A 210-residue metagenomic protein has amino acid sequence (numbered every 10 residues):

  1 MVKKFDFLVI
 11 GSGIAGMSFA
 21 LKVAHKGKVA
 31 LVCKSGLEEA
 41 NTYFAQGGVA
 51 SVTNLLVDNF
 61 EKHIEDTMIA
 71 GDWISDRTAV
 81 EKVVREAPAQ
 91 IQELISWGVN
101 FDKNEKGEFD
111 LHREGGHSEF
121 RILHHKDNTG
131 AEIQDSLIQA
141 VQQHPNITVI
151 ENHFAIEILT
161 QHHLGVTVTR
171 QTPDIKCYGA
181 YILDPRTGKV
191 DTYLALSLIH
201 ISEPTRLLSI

Functional and structural regions predicted by a protein language model:
K3-F5, G188-L196: Core beta-strand elements of the Rossmann-like FAD/NAD(P) dinucleotide-binding domain in flavoenzyme oxidoreductases
F7-L31: N-terminal Rossmann-like FAD-binding beta1-loop-alpha1 element of flavoenzymes
G16, A195-S202: Extended, hydrophobic alpha-helical segments in both membrane/secreted and soluble proteins
K28, C33-R186: Conserved N-terminal/central alpha/beta ligand/cofactor-binding core
H200-I210: Single conserved hydrophobic/aromatic residue that forms the stacking wall/gate of nucleotide- or nucleobase-binding
